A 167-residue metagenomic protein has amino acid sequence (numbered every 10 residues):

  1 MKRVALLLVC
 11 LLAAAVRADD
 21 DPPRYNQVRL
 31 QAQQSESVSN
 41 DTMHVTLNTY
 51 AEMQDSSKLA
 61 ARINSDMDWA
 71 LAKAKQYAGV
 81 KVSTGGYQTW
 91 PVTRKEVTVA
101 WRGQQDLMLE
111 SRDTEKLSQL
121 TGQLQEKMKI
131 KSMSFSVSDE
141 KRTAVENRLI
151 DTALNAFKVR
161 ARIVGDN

Functional and structural regions predicted by a protein language model:
M1-V4: Positively charged n-region of N-terminal signal peptides that target proteins for export
L7-V9, V82: An N-terminal domain-start capping segment
V9-R17: Hydrophobic h-region of N-terminal signal peptides that target proteins for export in Gram-negative bacteria
D19-N167: Short, charged, surface-exposed interaction patches
